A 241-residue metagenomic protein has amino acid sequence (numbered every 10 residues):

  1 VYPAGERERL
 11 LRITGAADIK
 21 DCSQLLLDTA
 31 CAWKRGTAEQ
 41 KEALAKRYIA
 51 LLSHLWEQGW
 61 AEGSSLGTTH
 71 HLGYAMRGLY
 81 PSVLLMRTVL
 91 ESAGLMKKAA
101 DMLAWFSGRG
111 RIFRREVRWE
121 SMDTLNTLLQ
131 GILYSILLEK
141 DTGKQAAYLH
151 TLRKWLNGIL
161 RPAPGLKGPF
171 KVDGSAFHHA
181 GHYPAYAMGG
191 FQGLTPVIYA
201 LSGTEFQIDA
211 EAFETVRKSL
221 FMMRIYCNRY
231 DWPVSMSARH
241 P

Functional and structural regions predicted by a protein language model:
V1-P241: Aromatic-lined, polymer-binding surfaces characteristic of secreted/periplasmic polysaccharide-degrading enzymes
